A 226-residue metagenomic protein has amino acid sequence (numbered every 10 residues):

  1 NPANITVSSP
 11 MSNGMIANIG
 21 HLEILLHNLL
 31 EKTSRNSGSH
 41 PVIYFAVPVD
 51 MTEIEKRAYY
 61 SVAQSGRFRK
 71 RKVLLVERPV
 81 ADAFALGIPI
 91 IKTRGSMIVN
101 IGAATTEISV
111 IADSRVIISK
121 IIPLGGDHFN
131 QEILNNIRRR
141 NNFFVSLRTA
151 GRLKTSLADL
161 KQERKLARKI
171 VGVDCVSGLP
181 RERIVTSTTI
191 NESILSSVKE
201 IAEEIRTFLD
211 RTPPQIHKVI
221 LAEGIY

Functional and structural regions predicted by a protein language model:
N1-I101, I111-Y226: Nucleotide/phosphate-binding catalytic cleft detector across ATP-hydrolyzing and phosphate-transferring enzymes
A103-T105: Short acidic, Gly/Ser-rich segments with clustered Asp/Glu that frequently serve as metal-coordination loops in enzyme
